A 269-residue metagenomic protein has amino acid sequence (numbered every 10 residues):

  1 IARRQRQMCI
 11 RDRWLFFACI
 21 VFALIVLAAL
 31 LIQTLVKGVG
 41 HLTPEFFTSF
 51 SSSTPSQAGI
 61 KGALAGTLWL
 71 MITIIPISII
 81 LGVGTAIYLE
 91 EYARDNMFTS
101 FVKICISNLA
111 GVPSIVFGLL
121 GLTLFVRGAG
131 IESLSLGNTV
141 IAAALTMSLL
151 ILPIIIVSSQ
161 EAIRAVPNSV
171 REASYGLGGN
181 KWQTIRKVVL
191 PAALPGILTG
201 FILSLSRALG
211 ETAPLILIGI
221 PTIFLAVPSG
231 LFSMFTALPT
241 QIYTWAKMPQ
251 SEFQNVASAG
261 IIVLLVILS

Functional and structural regions predicted by a protein language model:
I1-I10: Single conserved hydrophobic/aromatic residue that forms the stacking wall/gate of nucleotide- or nucleobase-binding
I25-Q57, L225-S229: Short membrane-interfacial helix/loop motifs at transmembrane-helix boundaries
S52-T54, A58, L215-L265: Interhelical loop and adjacent transmembrane-helix boundary motif in polytopic membrane transport permeases
A58-Y88, F201: Transmembrane alpha-helix signature in integral membrane proteins
I74-I106, L119, R127: Transmembrane-helix boundary motif in ABC transporter permease subunits
R94-K103, R171-T199: Amphipathic cytosolic juxtamembrane alpha-helices at the membrane-cytosol interface of multi-pass membrane transporters
S107-L150, I154: Generic hydrophobic transmembrane alpha-helix motif, especially the helices
S158-S159, K181-G219: Transmembrane alpha-helices
